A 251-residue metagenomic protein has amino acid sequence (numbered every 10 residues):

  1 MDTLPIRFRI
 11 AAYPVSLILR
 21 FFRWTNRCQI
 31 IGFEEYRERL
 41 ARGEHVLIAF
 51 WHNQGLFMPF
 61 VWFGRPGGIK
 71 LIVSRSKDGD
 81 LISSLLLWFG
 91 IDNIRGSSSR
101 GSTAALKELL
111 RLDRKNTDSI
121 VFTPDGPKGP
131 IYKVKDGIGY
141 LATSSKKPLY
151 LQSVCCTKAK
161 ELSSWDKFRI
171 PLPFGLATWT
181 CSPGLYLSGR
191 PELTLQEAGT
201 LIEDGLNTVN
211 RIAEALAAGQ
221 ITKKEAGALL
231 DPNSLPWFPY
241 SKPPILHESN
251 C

Functional and structural regions predicted by a protein language model:
M1-T25, R37-L40, P66-G67, W88 (+2 more regions): Non-catalytic C-terminal accessory region of glycerolipid acyltransferases and related lyso-lipid remodeling enzymes
P5, G32, S74-S76, S97 (+1 more regions): Alpha-helix initiation/capping motif
P5-R9, R27-I30, N53-L56, D78-I82 (+1 more regions): Short hydrophobic/aromatic-rich motifs at helix boundaries and adjacent loops
R20-H45, Q54-F57: A short, well-structured juxtamembrane/interface segment
G32, F50, V73, P183 (+1 more regions): Pocket-edge structural micro-motifs
E44-R100, E161: Catalytic core of membrane glycerolipid acyltransferases/transacylases, capturing the structured, soluble-facing
